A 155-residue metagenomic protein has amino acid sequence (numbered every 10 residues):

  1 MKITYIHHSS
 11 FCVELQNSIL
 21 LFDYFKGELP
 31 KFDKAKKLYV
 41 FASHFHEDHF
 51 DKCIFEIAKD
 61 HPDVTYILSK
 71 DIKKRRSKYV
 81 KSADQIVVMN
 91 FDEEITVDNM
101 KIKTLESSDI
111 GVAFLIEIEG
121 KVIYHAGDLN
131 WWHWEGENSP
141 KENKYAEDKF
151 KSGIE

Functional and structural regions predicted by a protein language model:
M1-A35, Q85-E155: Core dinuclear metal-dependent hydrolase active-site scaffold
K26-K74, E155: Active-site metal-binding motif and surrounding structural segment of the metallo-beta-lactamase
K52-C53, S77-Y79, V112, E135-G136: Short, conserved acidic/polar surface loops in the N-terminal third of protein domains
D60, V80-S82, T96: Short, structurally constrained coil/turn elements that cap an alpha-helix or connect an alpha-helix to the following
S69, K81-S82, N138: Alpha-helix initiation/capping motif
R75-Q85: Short, aromatic/basic amphipathic alpha-helical patches
